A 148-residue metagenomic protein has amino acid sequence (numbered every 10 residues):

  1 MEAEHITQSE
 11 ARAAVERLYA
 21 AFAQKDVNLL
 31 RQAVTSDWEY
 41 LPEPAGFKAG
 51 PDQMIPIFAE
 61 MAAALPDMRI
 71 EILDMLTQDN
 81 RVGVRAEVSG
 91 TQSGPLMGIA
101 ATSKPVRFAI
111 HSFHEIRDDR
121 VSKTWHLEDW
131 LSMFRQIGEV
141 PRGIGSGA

Functional and structural regions predicted by a protein language model:
M1-A148: C-terminal and inter-domain tail/linker signature
